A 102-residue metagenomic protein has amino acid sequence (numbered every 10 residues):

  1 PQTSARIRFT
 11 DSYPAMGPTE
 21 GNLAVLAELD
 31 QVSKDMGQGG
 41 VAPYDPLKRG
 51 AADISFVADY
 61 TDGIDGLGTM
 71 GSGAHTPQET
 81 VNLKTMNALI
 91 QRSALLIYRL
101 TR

Functional and structural regions predicted by a protein language model:
P1-R102: Metal-dependent amide/peptide-bond hydrolase catalytic core, centered on the "pita-bread" metallohydrolase fold
